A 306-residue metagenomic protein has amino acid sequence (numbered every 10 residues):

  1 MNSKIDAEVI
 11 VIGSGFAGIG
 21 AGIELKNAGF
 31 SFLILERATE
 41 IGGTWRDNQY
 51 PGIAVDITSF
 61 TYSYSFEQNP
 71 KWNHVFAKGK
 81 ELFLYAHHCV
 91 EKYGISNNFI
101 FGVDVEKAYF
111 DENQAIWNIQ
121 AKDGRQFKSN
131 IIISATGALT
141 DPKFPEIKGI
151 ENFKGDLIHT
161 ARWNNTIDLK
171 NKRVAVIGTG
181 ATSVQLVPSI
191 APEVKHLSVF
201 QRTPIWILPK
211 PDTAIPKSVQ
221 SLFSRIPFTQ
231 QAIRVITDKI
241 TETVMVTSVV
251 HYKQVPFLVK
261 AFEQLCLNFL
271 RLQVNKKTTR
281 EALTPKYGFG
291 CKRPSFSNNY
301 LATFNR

Functional and structural regions predicted by a protein language model:
S3-I5, S14-F16, G20-E40, S134-L272: Rossmann-like dinucleotide-binding core of oxidoreductases
V11, F16-F99, R202, Q273-T278: Beta1-alpha1 glycine-rich phosphate/pyrophosphate-binding loop at the start of Rossmann-like nucleotide-binding domains
F16, W45-D47, W72, E106-Q120 (+5 more regions): Tryptophan-centric aromatic hotspots in well-structured domains and transmembrane helices
N69-H88, Q254-F262, G288-N299: Short beta-strand to alpha-helix junction loop
H74-T140: Feature captures the FAD/FMN-dependent oxidoreductase FAD-binding
K92-G94, K148-N152, L301-N305: Short, conserved catalytic or adaptor-binding loops enriched in Gly and charged residues
K260-R306: Alpha/beta-hydrolase fold catalytic core
